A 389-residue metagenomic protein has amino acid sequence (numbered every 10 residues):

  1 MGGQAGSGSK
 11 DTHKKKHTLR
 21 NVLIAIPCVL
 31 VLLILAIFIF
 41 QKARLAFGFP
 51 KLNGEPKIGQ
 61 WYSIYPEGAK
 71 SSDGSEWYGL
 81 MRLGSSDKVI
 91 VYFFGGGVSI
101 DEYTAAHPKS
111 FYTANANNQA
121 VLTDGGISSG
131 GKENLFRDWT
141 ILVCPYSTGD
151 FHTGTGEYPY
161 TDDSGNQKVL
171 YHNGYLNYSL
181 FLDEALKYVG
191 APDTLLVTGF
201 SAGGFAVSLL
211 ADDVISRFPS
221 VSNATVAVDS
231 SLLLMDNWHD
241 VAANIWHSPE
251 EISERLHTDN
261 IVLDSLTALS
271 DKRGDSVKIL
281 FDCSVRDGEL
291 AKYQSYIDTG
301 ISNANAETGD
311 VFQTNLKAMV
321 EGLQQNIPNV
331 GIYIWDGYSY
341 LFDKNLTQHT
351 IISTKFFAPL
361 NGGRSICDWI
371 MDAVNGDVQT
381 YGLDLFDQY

Functional and structural regions predicted by a protein language model:
M1-L19: N-terminal Lys/Arg-rich, disordered targeting/topogenic segments
N21, A25, L33-F200, F205-Y389: C-terminal His-loop and adjacent cap/lid subdomain of alpha/beta-hydrolase
C28: Metal-dependent nucleotide-binding catalytic modules
